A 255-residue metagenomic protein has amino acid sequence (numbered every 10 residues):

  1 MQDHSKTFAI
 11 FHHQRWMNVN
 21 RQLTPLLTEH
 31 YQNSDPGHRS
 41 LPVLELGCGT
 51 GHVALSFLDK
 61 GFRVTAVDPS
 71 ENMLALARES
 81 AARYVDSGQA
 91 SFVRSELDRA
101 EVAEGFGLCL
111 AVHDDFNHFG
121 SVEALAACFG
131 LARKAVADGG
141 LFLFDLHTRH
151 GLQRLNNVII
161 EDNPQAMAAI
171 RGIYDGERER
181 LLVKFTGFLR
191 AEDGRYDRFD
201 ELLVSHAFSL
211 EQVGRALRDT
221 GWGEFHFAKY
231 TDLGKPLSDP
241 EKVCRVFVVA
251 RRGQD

Functional and structural regions predicted by a protein language model:
M1-L41: Conserved class I S-adenosyl-L-methionine
G47-G51: Class I SAM-dependent methyltransferase "Motif I" SAM/SAH-binding loop
H52-R99: Class I SAM-dependent methyltransferase SAM/SAH-binding core
E101-L108: A short acidic, Gly/Pro-enriched loop at the edge of an enzyme's catalytic core that lines a small-molecule cofactor
V112-D114: Residues lining the SAM
A126-D138: A short glycine-rich, Lys/Arg-flanked "PGG" loop and its adjoining helix->strand segment in the class I
L143-G214: SAM-dependent methyltransferase
L210-D255: C-terminal lobe and adjacent flexible extensions of AdoMet/dcAdoMet transferase-like proteins
